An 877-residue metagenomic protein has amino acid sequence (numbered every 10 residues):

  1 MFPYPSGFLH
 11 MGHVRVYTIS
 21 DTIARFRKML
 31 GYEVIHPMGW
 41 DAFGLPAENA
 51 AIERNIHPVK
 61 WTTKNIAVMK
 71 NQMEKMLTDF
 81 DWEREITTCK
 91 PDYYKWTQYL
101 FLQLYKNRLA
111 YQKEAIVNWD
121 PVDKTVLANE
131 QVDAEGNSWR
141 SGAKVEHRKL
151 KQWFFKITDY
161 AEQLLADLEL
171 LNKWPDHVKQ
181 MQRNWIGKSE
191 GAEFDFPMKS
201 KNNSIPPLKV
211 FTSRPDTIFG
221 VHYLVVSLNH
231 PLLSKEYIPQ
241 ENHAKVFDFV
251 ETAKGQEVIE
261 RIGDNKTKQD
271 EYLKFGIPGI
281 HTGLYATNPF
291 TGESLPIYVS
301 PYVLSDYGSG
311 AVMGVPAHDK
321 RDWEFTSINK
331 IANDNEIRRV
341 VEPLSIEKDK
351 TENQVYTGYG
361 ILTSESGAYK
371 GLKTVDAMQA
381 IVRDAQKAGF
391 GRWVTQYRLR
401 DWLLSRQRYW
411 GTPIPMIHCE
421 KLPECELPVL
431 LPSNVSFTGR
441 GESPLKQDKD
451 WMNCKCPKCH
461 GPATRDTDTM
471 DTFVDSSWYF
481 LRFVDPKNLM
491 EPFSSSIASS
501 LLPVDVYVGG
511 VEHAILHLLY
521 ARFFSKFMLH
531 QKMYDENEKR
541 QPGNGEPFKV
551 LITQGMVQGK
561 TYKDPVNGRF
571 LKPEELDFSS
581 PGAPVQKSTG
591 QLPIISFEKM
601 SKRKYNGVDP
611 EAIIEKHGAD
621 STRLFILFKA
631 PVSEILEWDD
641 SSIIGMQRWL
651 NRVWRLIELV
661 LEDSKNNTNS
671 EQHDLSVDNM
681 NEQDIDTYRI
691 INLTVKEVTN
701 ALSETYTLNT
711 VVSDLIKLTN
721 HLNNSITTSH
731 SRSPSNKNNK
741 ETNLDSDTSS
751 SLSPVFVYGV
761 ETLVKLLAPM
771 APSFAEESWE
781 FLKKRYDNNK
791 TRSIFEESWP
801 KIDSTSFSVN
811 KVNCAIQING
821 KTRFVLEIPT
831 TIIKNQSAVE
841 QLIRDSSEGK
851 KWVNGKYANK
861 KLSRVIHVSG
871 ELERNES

Functional and structural regions predicted by a protein language model:
M1-I56, I86-L100, T212-S213, P289-F325 (+1 more regions): N-terminal catalytic cores of NTP/NDP-binding nucleotidyl/phosphoryl-transfer enzymes
F2, Q240-K245, I280-G283, A332-Q354 (+8 more regions): Basic, alpha-helical terminal appendages of large translation-related enzymes
R25-E33, E53-V59, N71, K75-D79 (+19 more regions): Secondary-structure transition/capping motifs at alpha-helix termini and the adjoining loop/turn into the next element
I52-L208, A311-L431, V435-F437, S443-K446 (+4 more regions): Residue patterns forming the tRNA-binding/recognition surfaces of aminoacyl-tRNA synthetases and related DALR
W96-A332, C459, A771-N835, E840: NTP-handling and nucleic-acid-processing catalytic cores
H177-K209, E260-E293, I297-Y298, P432-M470 (+5 more regions): Flexible, glycine/threonine-enriched loop-and-boundary segments that flank and lead into catalytic domains of large
G191-E193, K348-R383, A388-V394, Q447-C454 (+7 more regions): Long, charged, mostly alpha-helical binding arms that flank functional sites
L208-H230, W402, R408-W410, I414 (+3 more regions): Conserved phosphate/anionic-ligand binding catalytic regions in large, soluble enzymes, centered on
